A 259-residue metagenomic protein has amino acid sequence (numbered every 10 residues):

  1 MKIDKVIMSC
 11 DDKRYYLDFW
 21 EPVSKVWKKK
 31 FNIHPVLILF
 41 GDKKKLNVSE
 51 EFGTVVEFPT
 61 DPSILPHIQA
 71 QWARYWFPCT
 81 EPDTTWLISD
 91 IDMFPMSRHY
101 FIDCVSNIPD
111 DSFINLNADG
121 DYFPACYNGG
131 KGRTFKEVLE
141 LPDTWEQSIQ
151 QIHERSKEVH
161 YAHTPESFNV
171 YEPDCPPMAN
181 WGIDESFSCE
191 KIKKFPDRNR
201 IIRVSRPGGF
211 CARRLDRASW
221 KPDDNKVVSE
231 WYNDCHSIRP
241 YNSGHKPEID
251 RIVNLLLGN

Functional and structural regions predicted by a protein language model:
M1-S63, G258-N259: N-terminal anchoring/stem segment of glycosyltransferases
D18-E21, K25, W76, G182-E190: A structural signal for well-ordered alpha-helical segments within the folded catalytic domains of diverse enzymes
H34-G41, T85-L87, F113-N115: Short, hydrophobic beta-strand segments that form beta-sheet elements in well-ordered domains
D61-L87: A conserved donor-nucleotide-binding helix/loop in the catalytic core of Leloir-type glycosyltransferases
D90-F94: The conserved acidic donor/metal-binding loop of glycosyltransferases
P95-A125: Conserved donor-nucleotide/metal-binding helix-loop-beta segment in metal-dependent transferases, i.e., the alpha-helix
P124-T134: Short glycine- and hydrophobic/aromatic-rich loop-to-beta-strand nucleating segment in the catalytic cores
K136-G258: Catalytic core and acceptor-binding pocket of nucleotide-sugar-dependent glycosyltransferases
